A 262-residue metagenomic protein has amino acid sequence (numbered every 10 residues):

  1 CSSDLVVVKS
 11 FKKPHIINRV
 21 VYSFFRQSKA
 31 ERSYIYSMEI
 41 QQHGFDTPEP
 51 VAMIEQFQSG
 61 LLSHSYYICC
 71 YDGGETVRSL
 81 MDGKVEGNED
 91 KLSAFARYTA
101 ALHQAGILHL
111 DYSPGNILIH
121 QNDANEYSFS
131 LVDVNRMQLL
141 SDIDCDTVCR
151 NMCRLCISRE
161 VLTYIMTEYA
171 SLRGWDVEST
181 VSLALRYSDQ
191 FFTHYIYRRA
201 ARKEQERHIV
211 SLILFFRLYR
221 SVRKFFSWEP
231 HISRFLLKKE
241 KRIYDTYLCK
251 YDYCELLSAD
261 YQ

Functional and structural regions predicted by a protein language model:
C1-T76, R97-A105, H109, A200-K203 (+1 more regions): Conserved ATP-binding subdomain of kinase catalytic cores across diverse folds
F25, V85-E86, T147-R150: Glycine-rich, phosphate-binding/catalytic loops in enzymes
V77-E86: AlphaC helix of the protein kinase catalytic domain
D90-Y98: Conserved alphaE helix
Y112-I119: Hydrophobic residue at the +6 position relative to the catalytic HRD Asp in the kinase catalytic loop
I119-E126: Activation-loop N-terminal segment of eukaryotic-like protein kinases
Y127-A200, E204-Q205: C-lobe/activation-segment region of protein kinase-like
